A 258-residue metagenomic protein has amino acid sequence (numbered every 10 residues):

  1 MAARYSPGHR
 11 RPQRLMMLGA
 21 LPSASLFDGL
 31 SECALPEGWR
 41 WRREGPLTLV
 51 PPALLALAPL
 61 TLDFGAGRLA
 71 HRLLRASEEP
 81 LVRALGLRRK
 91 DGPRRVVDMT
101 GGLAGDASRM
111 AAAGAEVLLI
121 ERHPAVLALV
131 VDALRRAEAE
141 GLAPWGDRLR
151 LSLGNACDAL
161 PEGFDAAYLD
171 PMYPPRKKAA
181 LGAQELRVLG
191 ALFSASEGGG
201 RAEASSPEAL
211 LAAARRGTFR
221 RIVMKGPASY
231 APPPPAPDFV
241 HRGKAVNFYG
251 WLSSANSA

Functional and structural regions predicted by a protein language model:
M1-R95, A104, A112, A258: S-adenosyl-L-methionine
L74, Y168-L169, M224: Redox-cofactor binding/interface segments in oxidoreductases and associated redox assembly factors
R94-V130: Basic (Lys/Arg-enriched) interaction patch that binds polyanionic ligands
V96-R109, F164-A180: Conserved proline-anchored active-site loop of SAM-dependent methyltransferases that bridges a beta-strand
I120-A166: S-adenosyl-L-methionine
P171-A209: Mobile active-site "lid"/loop adjacent to the S-adenosyl-L-methionine
E197-G200, Y249-S257: Short, flexible loop segments at boundaries between secondary-structure elements
A204-S253: Conserved Class I SAM-dependent methyltransferase catalytic core
